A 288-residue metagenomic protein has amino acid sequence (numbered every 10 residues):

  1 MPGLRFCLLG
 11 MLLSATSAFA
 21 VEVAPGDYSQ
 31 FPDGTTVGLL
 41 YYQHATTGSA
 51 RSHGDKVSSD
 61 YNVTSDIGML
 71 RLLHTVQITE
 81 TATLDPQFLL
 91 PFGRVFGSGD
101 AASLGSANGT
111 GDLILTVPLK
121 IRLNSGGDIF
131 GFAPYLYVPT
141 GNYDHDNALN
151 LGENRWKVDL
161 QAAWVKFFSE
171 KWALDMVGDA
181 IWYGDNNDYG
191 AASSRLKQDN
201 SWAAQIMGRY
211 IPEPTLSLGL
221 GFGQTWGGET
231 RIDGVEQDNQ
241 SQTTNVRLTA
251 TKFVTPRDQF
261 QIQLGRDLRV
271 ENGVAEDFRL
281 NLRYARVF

Functional and structural regions predicted by a protein language model:
F19-L39, T47: Outer-membrane beta-barrel biogenesis signature
D33, A45, Q77-T81, R122-G126 (+3 more regions): Outer-membrane beta-barrel channels and translocator barrels
G34, N62-L70, S106-L113, G152-V158 (+3 more regions): Residues that define the transmembrane beta-barrel architecture of outer-membrane proteins
G38-H44, P86-R94, F132-V138, M176-W182 (+4 more regions): Transmembrane beta-barrel strands of outer-membrane/channel proteins
L40-Y42, L70-H74, L115-I121, P134 (+5 more regions): Residues on the lipid-exposed face of transmembrane beta-strands in outer-membrane beta-barrel proteins
A45-I67, A101-S106, A148-L149: Surface-exposed strand-loop-strand hairpins of Gram-negative outer-membrane beta-barrel proteins
T47-R51, D188, R195-F288: Outer membrane beta-barrel transmembrane domains
G93-K197: Outer-membrane pore/translocation modules
